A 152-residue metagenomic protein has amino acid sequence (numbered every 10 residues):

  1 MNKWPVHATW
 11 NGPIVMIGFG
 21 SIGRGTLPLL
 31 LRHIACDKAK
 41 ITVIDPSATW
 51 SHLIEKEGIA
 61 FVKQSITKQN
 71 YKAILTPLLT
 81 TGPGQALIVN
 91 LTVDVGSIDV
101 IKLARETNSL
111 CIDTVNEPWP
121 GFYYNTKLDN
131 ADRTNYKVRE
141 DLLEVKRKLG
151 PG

Functional and structural regions predicted by a protein language model:
M1-G12: A short, basic/flexible loop-to-alpha-helix module at the beginning of a structural domain
V15-G20: Conserved N-terminal Rossmann-fold NAD(P)-binding element of oxidoreductases
I22-G25: Hydrophobic/small residue at the entry helix of a nucleotide-binding pocket
D37-E55: NAD(P)-binding Rossmann-fold cofactor-contacting core
E57-Q69: Rossmann-fold cofactor-recognition segment
I66-T80: Conserved Rossmann-fold cofactor-binding substructure of NAD(P)-dependent oxidoreductases
Q85-N90, C111-I112: N-terminal Rossmann-like NAD(P) cofactor-binding module of classical short-chain dehydrogenase/reductase
V95-L110, T114-P151: Rossmann-fold NAD(P)-binding glycine/threonine-rich loop
